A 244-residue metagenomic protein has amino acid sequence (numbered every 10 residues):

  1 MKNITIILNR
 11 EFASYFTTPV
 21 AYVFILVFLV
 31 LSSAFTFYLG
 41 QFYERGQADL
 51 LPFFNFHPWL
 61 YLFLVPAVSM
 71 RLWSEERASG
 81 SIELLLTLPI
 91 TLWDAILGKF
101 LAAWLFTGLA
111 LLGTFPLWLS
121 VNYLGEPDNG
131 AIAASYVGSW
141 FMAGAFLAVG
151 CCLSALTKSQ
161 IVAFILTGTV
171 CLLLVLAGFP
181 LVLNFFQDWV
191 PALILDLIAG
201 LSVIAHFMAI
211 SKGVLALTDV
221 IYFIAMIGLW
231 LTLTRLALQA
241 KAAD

Functional and structural regions predicted by a protein language model:
M1-Y22: Aromatic- and glycine-rich beta-strand/loop motifs that create alpha-glucan
P19-L39, P58-V65, T169-V175, L229: Hydrophobic alpha-helical transmembrane segments of multi-pass membrane transport/permease proteins
T36-F37, E44-Q47, L60, A102-V162 (+1 more regions): Secretory targeting signals
G40, T157-I210: Transmembrane helix segments
D49, V68-L86, F100: Transmembrane helix boundary and interhelical loop/hinge segments in multi-pass membrane proteins
F54-E75: Long, hydrophobic alpha-helical segments
M208-D244: Alpha-helical transmembrane segments of multi-pass membrane transporters/translocases
